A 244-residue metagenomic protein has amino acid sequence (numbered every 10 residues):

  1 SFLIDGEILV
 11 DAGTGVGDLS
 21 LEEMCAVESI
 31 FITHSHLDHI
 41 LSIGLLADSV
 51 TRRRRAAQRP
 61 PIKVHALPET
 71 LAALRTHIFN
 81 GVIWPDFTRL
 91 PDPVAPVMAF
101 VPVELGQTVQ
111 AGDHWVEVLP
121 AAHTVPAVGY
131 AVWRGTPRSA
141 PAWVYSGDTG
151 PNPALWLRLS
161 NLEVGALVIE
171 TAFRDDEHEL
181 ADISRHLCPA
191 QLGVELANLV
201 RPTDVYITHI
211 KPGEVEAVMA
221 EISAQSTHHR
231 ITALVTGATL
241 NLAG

Functional and structural regions predicted by a protein language model:
S1-E23, A127-D148: Conserved beta-strand hairpin/beta-sheet module of binuclear metal-dependent hydrolase folds, prominently
V10-G13, E28-D38, S42, H65-L67 (+4 more regions): Active-site neighborhood of phospho(di)ester-bond hydrolases with catalytic His/Asp-centered motifs
G13-V16, A121-T124, D148-N152, P212-G213: Short beta->alpha connector loops
V16-A66, V164-G165: Active-site metal-binding motif and surrounding structural segment of the metallo-beta-lactamase
L19-M24, V109-G112, W156-N161, L242-A243: Short amphipathic alpha-helix with an adjacent loop that forms part of the alpha/beta core around
A47-V50, R54, I78, L159 (+1 more regions): Active-site catalytic pocket residues across diverse enzymes, especially alpha/beta-hydrolases
L67-A127, G135-R138, H228-A243: Metallo-beta-lactamase
G150-N241: Cap/insert and terminal regions of metallo-dependent hydrolase folds
